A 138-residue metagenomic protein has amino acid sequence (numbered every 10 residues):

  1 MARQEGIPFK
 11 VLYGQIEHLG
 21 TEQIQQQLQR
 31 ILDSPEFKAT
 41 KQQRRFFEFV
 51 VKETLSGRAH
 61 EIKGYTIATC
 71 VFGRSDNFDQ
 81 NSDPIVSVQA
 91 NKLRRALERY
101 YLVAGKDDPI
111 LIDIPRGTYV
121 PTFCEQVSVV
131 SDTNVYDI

Functional and structural regions predicted by a protein language model:
A2-Q15, E36-Q43, E53-I138: Cytosolic linker/terminal segments flanking nucleotidyl-cyclase catalytic modules
A2-Q4, E22-Q25: Short low-complexity stretches enriched in small and charged residues
I16-G20: A detector for short, charged/polar N-terminal pre-domain segments
I24-P35: Short, Lys/Arg-enriched N-terminal segment that forms or immediately precedes the first helix of a structured domain
R45-E48: Pre-recognition alpha-helix immediately N-terminal to the DNA-recognition helix within helix-turn-helix or winged-helix
